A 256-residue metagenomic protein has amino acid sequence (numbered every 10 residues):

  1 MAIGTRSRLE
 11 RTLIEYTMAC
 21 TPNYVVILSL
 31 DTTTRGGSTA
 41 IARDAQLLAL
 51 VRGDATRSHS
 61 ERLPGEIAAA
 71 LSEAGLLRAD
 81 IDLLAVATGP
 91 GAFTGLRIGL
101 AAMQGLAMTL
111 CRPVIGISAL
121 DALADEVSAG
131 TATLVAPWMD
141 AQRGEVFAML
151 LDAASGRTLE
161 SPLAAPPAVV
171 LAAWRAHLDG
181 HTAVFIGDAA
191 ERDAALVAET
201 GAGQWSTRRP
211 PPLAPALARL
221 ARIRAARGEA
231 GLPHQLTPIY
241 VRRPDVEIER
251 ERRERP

Functional and structural regions predicted by a protein language model:
M1-R11: Extreme N-terminal basic, low-complexity initiation segments that serve as generic localization/processing leaders
I3, I14-N23, Q46, S58 (+3 more regions): Surface "functional belts" at beta-alpha junctions
L13-P90, P211: N-terminal beta-alpha supersecondary unit
A70-A74, T109, V127, L217-A225: Stable alpha-helical structural segments in soluble proteins, enriched in small hydrophobic residues
S72-D80, A107-I117, A129: Phosphate-handling active-site elements
A85-G116: DPxDG-like acidic metal-binding loop motif
T207-P238: Glycine-rich phosphate-binding/hydrolytic loop that grips phosphoryl groups
